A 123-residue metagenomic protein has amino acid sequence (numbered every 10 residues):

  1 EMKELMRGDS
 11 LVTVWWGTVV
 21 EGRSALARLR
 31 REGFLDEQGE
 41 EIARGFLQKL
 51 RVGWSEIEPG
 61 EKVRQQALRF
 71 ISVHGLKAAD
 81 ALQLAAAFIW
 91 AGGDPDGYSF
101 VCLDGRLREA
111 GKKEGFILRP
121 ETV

Functional and structural regions predicted by a protein language model:
E1-T18, L29-I42, F116, T122: Short, well-structured N-terminal submotif of metal-dependent ribonuclease cores
E4, R28-E32, F46-S55, Y98 (+1 more regions): Noncatalytic, solvent-exposed loop/strand surfaces of beta-propeller-type extracellular/periplasmic domains
R7-V12, R69-G75: A short glycine/serine-rich beta->alpha loop
D9-V12, G53-S55, D94-S99: Short active-site oxyanion
W15, A79, L103: Replace "coordinates the UDP/GDP/TDP-sugar" with "coordinates nucleotide-activated sugar donors
T18-V19, Q48-H74, A81-A86: Acidic catalytic patch
V19, A85, I89-V123: Acidic, PIN/NYN-like endoribonuclease modules and their adjacent C-terminal/linker elements
S24-R31, F88-I89: Short glycine/serine- and small hydrophobic-enriched flexible loop segments
